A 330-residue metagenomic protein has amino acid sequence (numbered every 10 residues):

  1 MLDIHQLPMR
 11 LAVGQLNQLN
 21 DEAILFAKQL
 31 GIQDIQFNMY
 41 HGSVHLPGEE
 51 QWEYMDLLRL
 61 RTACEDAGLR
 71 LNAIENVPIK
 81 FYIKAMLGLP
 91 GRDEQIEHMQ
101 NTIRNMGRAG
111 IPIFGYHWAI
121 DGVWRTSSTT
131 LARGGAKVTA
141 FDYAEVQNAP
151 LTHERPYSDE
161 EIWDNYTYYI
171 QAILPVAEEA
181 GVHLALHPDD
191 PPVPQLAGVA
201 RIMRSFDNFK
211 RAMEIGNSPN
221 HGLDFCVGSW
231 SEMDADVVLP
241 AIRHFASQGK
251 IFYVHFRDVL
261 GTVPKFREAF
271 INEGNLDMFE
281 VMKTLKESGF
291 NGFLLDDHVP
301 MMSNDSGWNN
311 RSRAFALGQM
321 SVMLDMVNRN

Functional and structural regions predicted by a protein language model:
M1-R10, N17-D21, F26-K28, T62-D66 (+9 more regions): Histidine-acidic metal/acid-base catalytic patches
N17, Y40, V77, A119 (+2 more regions): Residue-level "edge-of-site" marker
I32-Y40, I74, Y116, Y143 (+3 more regions): Non-cysteine beta-strand/loop elements that form the S-adenosyl-L-methionine
H41-T167, E178-E179, S229: Structural motif corresponding to the early beta-alpha repeats
V146-I162, P188-G198, M302-N304: Active-site-proximal beta-alpha loop/turn segments in soluble metabolic enzymes
